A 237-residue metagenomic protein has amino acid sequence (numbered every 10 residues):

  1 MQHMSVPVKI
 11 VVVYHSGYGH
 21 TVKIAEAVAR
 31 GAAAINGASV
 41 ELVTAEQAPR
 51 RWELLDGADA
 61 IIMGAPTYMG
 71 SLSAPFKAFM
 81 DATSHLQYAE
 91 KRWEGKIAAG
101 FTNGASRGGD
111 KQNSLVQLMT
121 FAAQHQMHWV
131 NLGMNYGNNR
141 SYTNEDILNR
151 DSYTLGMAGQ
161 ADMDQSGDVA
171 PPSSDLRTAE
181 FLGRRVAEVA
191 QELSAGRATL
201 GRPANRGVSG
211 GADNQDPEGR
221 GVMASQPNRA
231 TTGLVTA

Functional and structural regions predicted by a protein language model:
P7-I35: N-terminal beta1-alpha1 ligand-phosphate binding loop
V8, Q47-Y142: Helix-loop-strand module that forms the ligand-binding subsite of alpha/beta enzymes
V13-H15, V43, F101: Short hydrophobic segments within beta-strands
I24-A32, L118, L182, V186: Hydrophobic residues within alpha-helices that form the first helical element adjacent to the glycine-rich loop
A33-G37, H85-Y88, M127, R184-A195: Generic secondary-structure signature for well-ordered alpha-helical cores
A38-A48: A short beta-strand-loop structural module common to alpha/beta enzyme folds
G133-G211, D216-M223, G233-A237: Glycine-rich phosphate/pyrophosphate-binding loop and the adjoining helix
